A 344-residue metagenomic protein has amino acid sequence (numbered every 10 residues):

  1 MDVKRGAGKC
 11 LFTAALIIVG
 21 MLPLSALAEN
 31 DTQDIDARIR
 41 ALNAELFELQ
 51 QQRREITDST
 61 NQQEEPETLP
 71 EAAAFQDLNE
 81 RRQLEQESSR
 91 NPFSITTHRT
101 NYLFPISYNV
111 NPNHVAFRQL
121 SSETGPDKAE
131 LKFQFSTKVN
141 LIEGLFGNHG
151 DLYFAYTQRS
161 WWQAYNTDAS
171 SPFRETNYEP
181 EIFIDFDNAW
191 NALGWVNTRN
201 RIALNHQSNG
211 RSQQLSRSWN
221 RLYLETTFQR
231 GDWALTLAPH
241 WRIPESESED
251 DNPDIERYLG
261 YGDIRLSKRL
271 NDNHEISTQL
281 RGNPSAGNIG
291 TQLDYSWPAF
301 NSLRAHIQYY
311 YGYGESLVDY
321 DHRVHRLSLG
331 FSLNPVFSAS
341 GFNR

Functional and structural regions predicted by a protein language model:
M1-G8: N-terminal secretory signal peptides that target proteins for export/translocation
G8-I17: Sec-dependent N-terminal signal peptides
P23-S25: N-terminal signal peptide c-region/cleavage motif recognized by signal peptidases
L27-N30: Boundary of Sec targeting at the N-terminus
A37, L42-F47, Q51-R53, S208 (+4 more regions): Intrinsically disordered, low-complexity linker/tail regions enriched in polar/charged residues
A37-P172, T176-P180: Outer-membrane beta-barrel initiation region
N109-S121, D127-K128, I142-D272, L280 (+2 more regions): Outer-membrane pore/translocation modules
I307, R323-R344: Outer-membrane beta-barrel "beta-signal"
